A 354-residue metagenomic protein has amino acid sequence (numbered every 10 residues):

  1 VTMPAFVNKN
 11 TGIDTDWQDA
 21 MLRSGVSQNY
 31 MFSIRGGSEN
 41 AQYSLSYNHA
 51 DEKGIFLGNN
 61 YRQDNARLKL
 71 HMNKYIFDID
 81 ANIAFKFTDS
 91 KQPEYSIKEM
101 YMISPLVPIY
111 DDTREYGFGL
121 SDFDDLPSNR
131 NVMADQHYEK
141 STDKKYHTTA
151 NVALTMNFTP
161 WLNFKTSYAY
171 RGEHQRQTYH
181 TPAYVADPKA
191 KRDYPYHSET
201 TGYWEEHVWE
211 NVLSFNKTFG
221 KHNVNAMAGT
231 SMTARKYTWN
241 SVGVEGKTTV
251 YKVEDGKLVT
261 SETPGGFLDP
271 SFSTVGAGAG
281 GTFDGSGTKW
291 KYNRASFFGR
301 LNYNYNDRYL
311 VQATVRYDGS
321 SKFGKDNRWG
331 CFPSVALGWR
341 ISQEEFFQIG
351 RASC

Functional and structural regions predicted by a protein language model:
V1-D14, G54-T149, K165-A295, Q343-S353: Surface-exposed loop/interface segments of Gram-negative outer-membrane beta-barrel transport/assembly proteins
M21-L22, N29-D51, I55, R67-H71 (+3 more regions): Predominantly transmembrane beta-strands of Gram-negative outer membrane beta-barrel pores used for transport
V26, F32-G36, L68-M72, A150-M156 (+4 more regions): Residues on the lipid-exposed face of transmembrane beta-strands in outer-membrane beta-barrel proteins
S27, S38-E39, N73-F77, N157-T159 (+3 more regions): Outer-membrane beta-barrel channels and translocator barrels
M31, Q42-S46, D78-N82, A153 (+8 more regions): Membrane-spanning beta-strand positions in outer-membrane beta-barrel proteins
Y47-K53, V311-F323: Transmembrane beta-strand segments that form the barrel wall of outer-membrane beta-barrel proteins
D64-L68, T166, W209, A295-L301 (+3 more regions): Extended, hydrophobic alpha-helical segments in both membrane/secreted and soluble proteins
K325-W329: Short glycine/threonine-rich loop-to-helix capping motif typified by GTGT followed within a few residues by an Asp-Pro
